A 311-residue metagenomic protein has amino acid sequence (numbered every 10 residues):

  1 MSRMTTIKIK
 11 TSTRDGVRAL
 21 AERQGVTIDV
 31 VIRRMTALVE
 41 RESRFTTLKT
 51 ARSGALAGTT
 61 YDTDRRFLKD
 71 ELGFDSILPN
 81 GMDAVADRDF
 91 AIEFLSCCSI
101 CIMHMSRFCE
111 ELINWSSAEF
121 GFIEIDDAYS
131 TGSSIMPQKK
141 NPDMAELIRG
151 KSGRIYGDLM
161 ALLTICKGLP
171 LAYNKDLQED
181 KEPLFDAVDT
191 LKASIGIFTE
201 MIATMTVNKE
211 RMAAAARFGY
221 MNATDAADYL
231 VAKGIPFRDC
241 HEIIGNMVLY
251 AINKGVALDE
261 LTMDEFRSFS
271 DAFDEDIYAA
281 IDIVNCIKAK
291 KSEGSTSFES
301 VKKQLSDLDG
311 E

Functional and structural regions predicted by a protein language model:
M1-E22: Short Lys/Arg-rich basic patches
M1-S2, T11-S12, V30, F45-L48: A detector of short terminal or domain-flanking linear segments
T13, A128, N222-A226: N-terminal alpha-helical segment
Q24-T47: Short, basic amphipathic alpha-helical segments that act as recognition/interaction helices in nucleic-acid-binding
V30, R34, L38, I100-M103 (+3 more regions): Short, residue-level hotspots on alpha-helical faces of the histone-fold and other alpha-helical interaction modules
L38, R88, M247-A251: A short structural micro-motif
R44-I165: Internal glycine-rich alpha/beta core junctions
Q138-E311: Glycine-rich cofactor/substrate-binding loops
